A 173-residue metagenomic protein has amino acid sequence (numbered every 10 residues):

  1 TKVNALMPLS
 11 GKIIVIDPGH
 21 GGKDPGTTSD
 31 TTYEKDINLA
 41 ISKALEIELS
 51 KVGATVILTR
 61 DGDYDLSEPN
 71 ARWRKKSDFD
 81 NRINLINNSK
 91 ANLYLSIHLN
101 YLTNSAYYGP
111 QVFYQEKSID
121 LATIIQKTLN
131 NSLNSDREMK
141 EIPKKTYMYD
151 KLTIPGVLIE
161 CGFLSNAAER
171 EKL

Functional and structural regions predicted by a protein language model:
T1-I13: Non-catalytic propeptide/linker segments at domain boundaries
N4-L6, T32, D36-L173: Active-site-proximal helix/loop segments of hydrolytic enzymes
K12-T31: Short glycine-rich His-centered loop
